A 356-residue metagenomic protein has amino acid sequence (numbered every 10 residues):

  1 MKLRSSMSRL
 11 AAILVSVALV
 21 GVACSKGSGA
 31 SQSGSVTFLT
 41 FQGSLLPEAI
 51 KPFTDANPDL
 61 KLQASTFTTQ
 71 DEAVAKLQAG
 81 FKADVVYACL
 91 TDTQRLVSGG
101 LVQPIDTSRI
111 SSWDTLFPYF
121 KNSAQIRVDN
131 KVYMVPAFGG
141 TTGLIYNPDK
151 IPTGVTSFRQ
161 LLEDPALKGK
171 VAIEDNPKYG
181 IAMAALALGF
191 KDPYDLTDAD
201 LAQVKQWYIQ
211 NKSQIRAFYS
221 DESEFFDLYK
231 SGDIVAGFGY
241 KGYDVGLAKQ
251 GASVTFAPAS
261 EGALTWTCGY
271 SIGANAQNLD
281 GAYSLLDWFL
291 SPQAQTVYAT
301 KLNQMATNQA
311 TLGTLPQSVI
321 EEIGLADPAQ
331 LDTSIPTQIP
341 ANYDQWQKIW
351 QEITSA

Functional and structural regions predicted by a protein language model:
M1-V36, A356: Short, low-complexity disordered leader/linker segments with a strong preference for bacterial N-terminal type II
A30-R95: Early extracytoplasmic/lumenal segment of secretory-pathway proteins
Q42-P47, K82-A83, Y87-K230: Extracytoplasmic ligand-binding site segments that recognize negatively charged/polar headgroups
D84-A88, F218, V235-Y240, T255: Paired acidic/hydrophobic, glycine-rich loop segments that form the ligand-binding mouth/hinge of periplasmic-binding
D92-V97, A236-S253: A ligand-binding cleft/hinge motif common to bilobed small-molecule-binding domains
A202-N211, Y219, Q250-A274: Periplasmic-binding protein-like
C268, G273-Q330: Mature extracytoplasmic/periplasmic domains
L312-A356: Extracellular/periplasmic bilobal clamshell ligand-binding domains
